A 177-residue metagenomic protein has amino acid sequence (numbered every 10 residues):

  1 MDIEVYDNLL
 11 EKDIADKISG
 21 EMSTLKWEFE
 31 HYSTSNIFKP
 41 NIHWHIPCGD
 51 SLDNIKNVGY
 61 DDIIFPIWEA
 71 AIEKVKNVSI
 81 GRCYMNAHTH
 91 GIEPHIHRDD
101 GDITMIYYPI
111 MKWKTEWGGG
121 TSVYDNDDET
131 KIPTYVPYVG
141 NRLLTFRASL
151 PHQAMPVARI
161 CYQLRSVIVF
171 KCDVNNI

Functional and structural regions predicted by a protein language model:
M1-N77: Non-heme Fe(II)/2-oxoglutarate
D61, F65-I177: Catalytic core of non-heme Fe(II) oxygenases with the double-stranded beta-helix
